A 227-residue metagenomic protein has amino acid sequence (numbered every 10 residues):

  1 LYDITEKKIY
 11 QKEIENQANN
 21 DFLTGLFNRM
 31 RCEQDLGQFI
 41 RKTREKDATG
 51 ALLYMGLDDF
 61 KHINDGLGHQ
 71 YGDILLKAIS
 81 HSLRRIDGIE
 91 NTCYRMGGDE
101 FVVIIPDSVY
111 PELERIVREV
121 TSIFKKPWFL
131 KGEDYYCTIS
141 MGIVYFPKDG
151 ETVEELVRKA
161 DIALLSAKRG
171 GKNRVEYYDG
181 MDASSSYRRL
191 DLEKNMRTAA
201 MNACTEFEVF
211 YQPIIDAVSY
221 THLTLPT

Functional and structural regions predicted by a protein language model:
L1-D3: PAS-family sensory domains
K12-N19, G25-A51, D58-R85, Y94-G98 (+4 more regions): Conserved long alpha-helical elements within nucleotide-processing catalytic cores of c-di-GMP signaling and class III
D35, R188-L223: Active-site core of bacterial EAL-family cyclic-dinucleotide phosphodiesterase domains
A48, Y94-M96, P111, F124-I139 (+1 more regions): Catalytic core regions of nucleotide second-messenger enzymes
D65, I104-S108, K125, F146-P147 (+1 more regions): Residue-level recognition of strand-loop junctions within catalytic nucleotide-signaling folds
C93, E119, E133-D134, S140-G170 (+2 more regions): Cyclic nucleotide signaling catalytic output domains
